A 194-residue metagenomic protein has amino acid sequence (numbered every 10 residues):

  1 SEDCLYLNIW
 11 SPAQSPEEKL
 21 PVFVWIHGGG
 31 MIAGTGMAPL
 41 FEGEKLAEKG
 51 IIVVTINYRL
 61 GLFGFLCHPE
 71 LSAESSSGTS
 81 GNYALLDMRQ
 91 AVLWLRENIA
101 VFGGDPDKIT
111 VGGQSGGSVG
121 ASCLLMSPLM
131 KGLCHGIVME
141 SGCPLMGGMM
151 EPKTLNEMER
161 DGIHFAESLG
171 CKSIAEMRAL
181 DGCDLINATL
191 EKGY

Functional and structural regions predicted by a protein language model:
S1-C171, E191: Serine-hydrolase-like catalytic core of hydrolytic proteins
D184: Conserved active-site beta-strand-loop modules that form the wall/rim of enzyme catalytic pockets and either contain
